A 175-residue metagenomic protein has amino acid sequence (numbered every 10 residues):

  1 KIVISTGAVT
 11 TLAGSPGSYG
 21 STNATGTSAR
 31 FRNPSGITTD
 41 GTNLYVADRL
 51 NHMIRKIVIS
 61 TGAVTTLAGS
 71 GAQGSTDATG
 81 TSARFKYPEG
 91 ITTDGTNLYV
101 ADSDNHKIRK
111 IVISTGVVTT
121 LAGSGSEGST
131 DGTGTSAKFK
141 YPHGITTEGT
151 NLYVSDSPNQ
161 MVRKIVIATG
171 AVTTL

Functional and structural regions predicted by a protein language model:
G7-N33, A63-Y87, V117-H143, A171-L175: Gly/Pro-rich loop segments of beta-rich domains
A8, H52-K56, A63, H106-K110 (+3 more regions): A short loop-to-beta-strand structural motif that recurs across blades of beta-propeller domains
N43-V46, N97-V100, N151-V154: Conserved beta-propeller blade signature
R49, S103, S157-P158: Short loop/turn segments immediately following the C-termini of beta-strands
N51, E89, D104-K107, K138-K140 (+2 more regions): Intrinsically disordered, low-complexity polyampholyte segments enriched for Lys and acidic residues
